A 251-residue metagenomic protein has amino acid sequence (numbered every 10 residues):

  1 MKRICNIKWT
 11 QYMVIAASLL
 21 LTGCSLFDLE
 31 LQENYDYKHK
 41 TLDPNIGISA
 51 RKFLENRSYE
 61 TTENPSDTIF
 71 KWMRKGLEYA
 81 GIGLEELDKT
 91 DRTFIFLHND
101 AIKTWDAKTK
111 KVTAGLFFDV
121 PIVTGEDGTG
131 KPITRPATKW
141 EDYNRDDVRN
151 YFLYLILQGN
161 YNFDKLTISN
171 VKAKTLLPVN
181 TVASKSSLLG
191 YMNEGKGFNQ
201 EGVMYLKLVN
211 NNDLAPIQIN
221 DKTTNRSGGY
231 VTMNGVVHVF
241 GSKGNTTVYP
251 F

Functional and structural regions predicted by a protein language model:
M1-C24: Sec-dependent bacterial lipoprotein signal peptides
C24-F251: Mature, structured domains of secreted/extracytosolic soluble proteins
